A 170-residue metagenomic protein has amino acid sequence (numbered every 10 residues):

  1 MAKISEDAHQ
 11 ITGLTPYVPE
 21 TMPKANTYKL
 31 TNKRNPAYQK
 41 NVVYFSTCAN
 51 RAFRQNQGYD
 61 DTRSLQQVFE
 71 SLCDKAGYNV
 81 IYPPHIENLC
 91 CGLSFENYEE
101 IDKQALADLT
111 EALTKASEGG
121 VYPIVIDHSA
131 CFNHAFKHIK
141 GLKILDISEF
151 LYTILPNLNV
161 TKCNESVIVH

Functional and structural regions predicted by a protein language model:
M1-H170: Iron-sulfur cluster-binding electron-transfer modules in prokaryotic oxidoreductases
